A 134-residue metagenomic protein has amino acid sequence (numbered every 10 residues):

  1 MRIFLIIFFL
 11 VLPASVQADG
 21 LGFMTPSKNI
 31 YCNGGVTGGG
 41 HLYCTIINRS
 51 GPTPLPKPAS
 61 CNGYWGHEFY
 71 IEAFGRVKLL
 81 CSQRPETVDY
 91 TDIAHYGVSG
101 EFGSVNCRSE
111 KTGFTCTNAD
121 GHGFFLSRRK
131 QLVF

Functional and structural regions predicted by a protein language model:
M1-F4: Positively charged n-region of N-terminal signal peptides that target proteins for export
V11-S15: N-terminal signal peptide c-region/cleavage motif recognized by signal peptidases
V16-G20: Boundary at the C-terminal end of the N-terminal hydrophobic targeting segment
P26-R49: N-terminal targeting signals for Sec/Tat export/insertion, comprising classic cleavable signal peptides
Y43-A94, L126-F134: A low-complexity, Ser/Thr/Gly/Pro-enriched, surface-exposed linker/loop concept that marks segments flanking
S82-A119: Acidic, glycine-rich flexible loop segments
K111-F134: C-terminal or internal capping secondary-structure element at the end of a domain, subdomain, or sheet
